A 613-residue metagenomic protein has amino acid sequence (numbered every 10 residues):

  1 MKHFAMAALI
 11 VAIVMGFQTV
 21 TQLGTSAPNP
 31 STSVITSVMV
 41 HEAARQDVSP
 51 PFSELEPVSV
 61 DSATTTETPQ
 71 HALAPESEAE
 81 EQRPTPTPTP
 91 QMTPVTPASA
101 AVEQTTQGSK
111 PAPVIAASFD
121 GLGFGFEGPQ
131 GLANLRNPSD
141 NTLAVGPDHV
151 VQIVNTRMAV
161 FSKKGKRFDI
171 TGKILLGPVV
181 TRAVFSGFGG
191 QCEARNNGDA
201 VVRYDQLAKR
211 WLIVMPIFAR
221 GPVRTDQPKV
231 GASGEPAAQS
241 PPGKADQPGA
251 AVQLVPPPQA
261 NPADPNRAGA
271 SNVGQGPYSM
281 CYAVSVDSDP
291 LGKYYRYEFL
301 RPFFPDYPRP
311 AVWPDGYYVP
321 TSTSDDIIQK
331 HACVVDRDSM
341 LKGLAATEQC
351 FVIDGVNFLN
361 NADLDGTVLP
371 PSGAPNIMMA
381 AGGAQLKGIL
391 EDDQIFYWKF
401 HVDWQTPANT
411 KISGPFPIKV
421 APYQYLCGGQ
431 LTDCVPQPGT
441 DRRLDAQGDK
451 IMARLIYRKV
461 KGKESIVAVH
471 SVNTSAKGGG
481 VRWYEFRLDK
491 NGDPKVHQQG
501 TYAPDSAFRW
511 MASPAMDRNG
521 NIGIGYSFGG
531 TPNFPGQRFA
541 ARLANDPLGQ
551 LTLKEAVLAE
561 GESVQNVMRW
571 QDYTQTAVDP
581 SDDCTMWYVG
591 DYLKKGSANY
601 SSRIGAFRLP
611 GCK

Functional and structural regions predicted by a protein language model:
M1-K2, Y573: Accessible peptide chain termini
K2-Q22: Sec-dependent N-terminal signal peptides
G16-F17, T225-P257: Intrinsic, low-complexity polybasic segments
V20-V230, Q253-K613: C-terminal PAP-associated
